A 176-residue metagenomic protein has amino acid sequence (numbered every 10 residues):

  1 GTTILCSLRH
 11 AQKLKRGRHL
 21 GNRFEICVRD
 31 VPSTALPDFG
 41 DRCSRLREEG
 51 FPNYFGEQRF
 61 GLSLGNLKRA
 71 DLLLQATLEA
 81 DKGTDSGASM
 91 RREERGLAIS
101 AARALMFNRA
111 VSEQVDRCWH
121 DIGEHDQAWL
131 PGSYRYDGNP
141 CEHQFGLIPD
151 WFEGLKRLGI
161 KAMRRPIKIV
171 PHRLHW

Functional and structural regions predicted by a protein language model:
G1-W176: Non-catalytic, substrate/partner-engaging modules appended to enzymatic cores
